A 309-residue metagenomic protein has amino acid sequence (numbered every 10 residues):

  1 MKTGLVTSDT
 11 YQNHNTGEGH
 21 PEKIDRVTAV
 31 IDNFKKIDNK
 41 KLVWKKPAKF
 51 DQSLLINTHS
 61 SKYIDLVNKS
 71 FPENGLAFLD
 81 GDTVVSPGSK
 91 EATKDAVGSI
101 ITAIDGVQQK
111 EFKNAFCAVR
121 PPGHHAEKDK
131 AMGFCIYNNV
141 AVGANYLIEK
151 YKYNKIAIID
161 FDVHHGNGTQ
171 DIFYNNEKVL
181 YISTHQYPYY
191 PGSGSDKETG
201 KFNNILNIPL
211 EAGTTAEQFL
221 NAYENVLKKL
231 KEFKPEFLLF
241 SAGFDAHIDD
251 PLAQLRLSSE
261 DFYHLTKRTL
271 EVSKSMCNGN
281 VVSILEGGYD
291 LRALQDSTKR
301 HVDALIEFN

Functional and structural regions predicted by a protein language model:
M1-N309: HDAC/HDAC-like amidohydrolase catalytic core signature
